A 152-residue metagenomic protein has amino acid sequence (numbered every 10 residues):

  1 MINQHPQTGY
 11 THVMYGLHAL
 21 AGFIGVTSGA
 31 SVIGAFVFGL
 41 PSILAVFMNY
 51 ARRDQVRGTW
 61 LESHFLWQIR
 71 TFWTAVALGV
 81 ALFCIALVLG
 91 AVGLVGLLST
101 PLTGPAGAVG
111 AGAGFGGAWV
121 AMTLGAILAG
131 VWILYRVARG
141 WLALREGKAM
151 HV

Functional and structural regions predicted by a protein language model:
M1-V26, I43-F72, Y135-V152: Membrane-interface extramembranous regions at the lipid-water interface
T8-I43, I69-L97, G114-L134: Hydrophobic alpha-helical transmembrane segments in multi-pass membrane proteins
A30, G34, D54-L61, T103 (+1 more regions): Short, structured coil/loop segments at alpha-helix boundaries
S31, L44-N49, V56, P105-A108 (+1 more regions): Generic preference for well-ordered secondary structure
T100-G116: Short, membrane-exposed interhelical loops at transmembrane-helix boundaries
